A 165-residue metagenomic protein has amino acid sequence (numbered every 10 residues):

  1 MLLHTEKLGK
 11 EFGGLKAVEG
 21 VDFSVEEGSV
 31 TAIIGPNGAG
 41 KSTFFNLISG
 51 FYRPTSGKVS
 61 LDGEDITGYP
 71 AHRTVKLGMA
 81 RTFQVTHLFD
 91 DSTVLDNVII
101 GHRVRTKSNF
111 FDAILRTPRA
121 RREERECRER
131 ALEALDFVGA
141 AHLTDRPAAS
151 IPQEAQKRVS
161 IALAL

Functional and structural regions predicted by a protein language model:
I34-P36: The feature captures the beta-strand-to-loop junction immediately N-terminal to the Walker
S49: Helix-to-loop junction immediately C-terminal to a conserved catalytic motif
G57-E64, K76-L77: Conserved ABC transporter NBD signature motif
S108-L143: Conserved ABC ATPase "signature" region
P147-P152: Conserved ABC ATPase signature
I161: Hydrophobic anchor residue at the start of the ABC signature
